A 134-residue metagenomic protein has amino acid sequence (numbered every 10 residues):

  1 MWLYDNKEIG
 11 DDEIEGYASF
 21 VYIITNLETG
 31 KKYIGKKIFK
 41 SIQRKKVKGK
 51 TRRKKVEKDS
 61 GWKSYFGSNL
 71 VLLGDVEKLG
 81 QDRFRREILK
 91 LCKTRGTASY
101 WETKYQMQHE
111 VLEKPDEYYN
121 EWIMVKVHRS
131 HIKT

Functional and structural regions predicted by a protein language model:
M1-T134: Structure-specific nucleic-acid interaction/processing domains
